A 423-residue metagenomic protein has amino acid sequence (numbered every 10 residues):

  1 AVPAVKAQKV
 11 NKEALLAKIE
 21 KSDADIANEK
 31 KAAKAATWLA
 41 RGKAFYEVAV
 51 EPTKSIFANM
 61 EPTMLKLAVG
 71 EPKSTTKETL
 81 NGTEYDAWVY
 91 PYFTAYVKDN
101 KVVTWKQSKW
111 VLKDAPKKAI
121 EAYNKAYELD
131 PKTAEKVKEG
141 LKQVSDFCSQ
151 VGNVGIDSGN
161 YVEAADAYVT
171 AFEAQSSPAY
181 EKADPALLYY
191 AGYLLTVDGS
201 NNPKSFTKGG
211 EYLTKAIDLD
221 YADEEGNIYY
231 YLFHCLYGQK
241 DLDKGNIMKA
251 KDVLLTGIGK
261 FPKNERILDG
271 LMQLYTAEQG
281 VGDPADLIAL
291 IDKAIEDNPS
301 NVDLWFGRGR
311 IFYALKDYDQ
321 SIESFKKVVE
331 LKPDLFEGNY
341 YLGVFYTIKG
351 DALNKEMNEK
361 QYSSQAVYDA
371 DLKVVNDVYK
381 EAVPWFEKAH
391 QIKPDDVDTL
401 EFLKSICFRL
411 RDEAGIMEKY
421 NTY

Functional and structural regions predicted by a protein language model:
K34, T133, P178, D184 (+5 more regions): Residue-level recognition of tetratricopeptide repeat
A44-Q150, V154-V162, Q175-A183, D198-T207 (+2 more regions): Short coil/linker segments at helix-helix boundaries
F45, G155, L195, L236 (+5 more regions): Residue at a conserved register position within TPR or TPR-like alpha-solenoid repeats
A126, A171, A216, T256-G257 (+3 more regions): Canonical positions in the second alpha-helix
L129, A174, L219, K260-F261 (+3 more regions): Structural marker of alpha-solenoid helical repeat scaffolds
